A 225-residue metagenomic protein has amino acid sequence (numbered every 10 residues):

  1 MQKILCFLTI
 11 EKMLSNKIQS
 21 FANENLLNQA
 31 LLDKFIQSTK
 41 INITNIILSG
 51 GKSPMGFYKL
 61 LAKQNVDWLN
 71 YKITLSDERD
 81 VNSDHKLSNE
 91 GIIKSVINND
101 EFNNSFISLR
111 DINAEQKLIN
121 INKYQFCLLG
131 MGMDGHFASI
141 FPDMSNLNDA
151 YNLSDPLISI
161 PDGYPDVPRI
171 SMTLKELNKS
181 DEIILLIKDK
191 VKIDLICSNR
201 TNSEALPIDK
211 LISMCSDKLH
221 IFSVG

Functional and structural regions predicted by a protein language model:
I10-I46: N-terminal glycine-/serine-/threonine-rich phosphate-binding loop
I43-A62: Glycine-rich N-terminal segment of FAD-binding domains in flavoprotein oxidoreductases, spanning the beta-loop-helix
L48-S53, L129-M133, K188: Glycine-rich beta-strand-to-loop/alpha-helix junction loops that act as flexible
W68-L128, N199: Ligand-binding beta-strand-loop-alpha-helix segment within the catalytic cores of soluble metabolic enzymes
L129-L174: Class I SAM-dependent methyltransferase SAM-binding "motif I" and its flanking Rossmann-like core
K175, K179-G225: ATP/nucleoside-binding phosphotransfer catalytic cores, i.e., glycine-rich phosphate-binding loops
